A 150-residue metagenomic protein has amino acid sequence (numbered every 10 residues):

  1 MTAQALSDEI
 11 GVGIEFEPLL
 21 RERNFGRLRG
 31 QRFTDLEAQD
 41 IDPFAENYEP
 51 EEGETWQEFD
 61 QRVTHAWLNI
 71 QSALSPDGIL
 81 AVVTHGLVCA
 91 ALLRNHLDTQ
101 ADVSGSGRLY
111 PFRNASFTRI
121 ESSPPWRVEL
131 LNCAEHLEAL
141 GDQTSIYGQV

Functional and structural regions predicted by a protein language model:
M1-A5, E52-T64: Loop-to-helix element that buttresses phosphate recognition and phosphoryl-transfer chemistry
M1-D40, A45: Phosphate-coordination/substrate-recognition cap region in phosphate-metabolizing enzymes
A5, A91, N95: Active-site signature of alpha/beta-hydrolase-fold catalytic machinery across serine- and Asp/Cys-nucleophile hydrolases
R23-F33, P76-G78, N95-V150: Acidic, low-complexity terminal tails and accessory targeting/binding regions of phosphate-metabolizing enzymes
A38-E58: Short glycine/proline- and acidic residue-enriched helix-loop micro-motifs that form flexible lids or anion-recognition
H65-A73: A generic secondary-structure signal
G78-L87: Generic beta-sheet signal
G86-A90, R127: GST superfamily/GST-like fold recognition
